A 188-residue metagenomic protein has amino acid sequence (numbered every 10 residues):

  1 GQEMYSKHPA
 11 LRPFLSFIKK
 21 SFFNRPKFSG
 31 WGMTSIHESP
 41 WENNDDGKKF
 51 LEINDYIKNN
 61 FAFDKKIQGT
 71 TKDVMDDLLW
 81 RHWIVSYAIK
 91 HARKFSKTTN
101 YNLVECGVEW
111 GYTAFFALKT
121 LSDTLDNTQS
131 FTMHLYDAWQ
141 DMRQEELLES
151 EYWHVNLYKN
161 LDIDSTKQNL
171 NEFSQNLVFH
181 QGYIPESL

Functional and structural regions predicted by a protein language model:
G1-G69: Membrane-proximal basic amphipathic "stem/tether" segments
E38-L79, F95-L188: S-adenosylmethionine/decaboxylated-SAM
I84-T98: Conserved alpha-helix/loop element of class I SAM-dependent methyltransferases that forms part of the SAM/SAH-binding
